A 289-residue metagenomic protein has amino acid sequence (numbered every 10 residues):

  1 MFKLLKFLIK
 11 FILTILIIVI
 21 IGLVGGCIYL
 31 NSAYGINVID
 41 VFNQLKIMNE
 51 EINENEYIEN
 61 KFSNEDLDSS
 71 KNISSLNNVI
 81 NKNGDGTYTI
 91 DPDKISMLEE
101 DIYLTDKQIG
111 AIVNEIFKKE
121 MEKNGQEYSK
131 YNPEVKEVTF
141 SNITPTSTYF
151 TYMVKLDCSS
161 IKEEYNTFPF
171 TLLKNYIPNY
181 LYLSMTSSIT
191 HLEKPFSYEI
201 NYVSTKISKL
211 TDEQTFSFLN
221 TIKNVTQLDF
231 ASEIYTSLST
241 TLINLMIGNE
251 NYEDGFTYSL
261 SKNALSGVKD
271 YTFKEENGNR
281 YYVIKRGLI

Functional and structural regions predicted by a protein language model:
K3-I289: Extracellular/lumenal and peripheral-membrane lipid-interaction modules
